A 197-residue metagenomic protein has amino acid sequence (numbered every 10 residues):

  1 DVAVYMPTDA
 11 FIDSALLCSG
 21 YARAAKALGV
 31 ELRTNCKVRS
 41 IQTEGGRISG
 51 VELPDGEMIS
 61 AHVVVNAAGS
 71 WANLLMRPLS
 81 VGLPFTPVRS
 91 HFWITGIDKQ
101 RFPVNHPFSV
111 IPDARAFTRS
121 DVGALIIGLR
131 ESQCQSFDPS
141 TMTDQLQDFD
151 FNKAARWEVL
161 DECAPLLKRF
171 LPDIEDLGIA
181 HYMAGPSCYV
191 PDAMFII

Functional and structural regions predicted by a protein language model:
D1, G82-F85, D176: A short alpha-helix-loop-beta-strand transition element characteristic of N-terminal alpha/beta dinucleotide-binding
V4-V63: Helical element adjacent to the flavin cofactor pocket in flavoenzyme catalytic cores
L17-Y21, T34-K37, R47, V64 (+5 more regions): Internal, well-ordered alpha-helical segments in soluble enzyme and binding-protein domains
L32-T34, N66, T118, I179: General beta-strand structural signal in soluble alpha/beta enzymes
R47, M58, V63, F92 (+2 more regions): Structural motif
E52, I94-G96, R119: Short, well-ordered beta-strand micro-motif
E57-P107: Central helical "cap/lid" subdomain
D98-I196: Active-site lid/adjacent beta-loop-alpha segment flanking the redox-cofactor pocket in flavoenzymes
